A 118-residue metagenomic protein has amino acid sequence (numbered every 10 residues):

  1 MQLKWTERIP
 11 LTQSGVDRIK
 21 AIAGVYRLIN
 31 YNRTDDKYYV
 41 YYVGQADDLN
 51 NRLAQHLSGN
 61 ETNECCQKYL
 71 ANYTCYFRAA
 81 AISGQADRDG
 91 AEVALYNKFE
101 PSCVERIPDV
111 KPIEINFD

Functional and structural regions predicted by a protein language model:
M1-Y41, Q45-D118: Boundary/linker segments flanking structured domains
